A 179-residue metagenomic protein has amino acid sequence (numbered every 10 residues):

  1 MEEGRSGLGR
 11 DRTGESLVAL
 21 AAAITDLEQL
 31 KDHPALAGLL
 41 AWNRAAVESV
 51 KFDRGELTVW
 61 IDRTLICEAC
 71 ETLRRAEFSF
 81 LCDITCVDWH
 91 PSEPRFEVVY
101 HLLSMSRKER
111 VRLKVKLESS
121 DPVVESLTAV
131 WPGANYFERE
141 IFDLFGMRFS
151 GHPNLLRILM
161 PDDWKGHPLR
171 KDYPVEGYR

Functional and structural regions predicted by a protein language model:
M1-R179: Terminal low-complexity/charged segments
